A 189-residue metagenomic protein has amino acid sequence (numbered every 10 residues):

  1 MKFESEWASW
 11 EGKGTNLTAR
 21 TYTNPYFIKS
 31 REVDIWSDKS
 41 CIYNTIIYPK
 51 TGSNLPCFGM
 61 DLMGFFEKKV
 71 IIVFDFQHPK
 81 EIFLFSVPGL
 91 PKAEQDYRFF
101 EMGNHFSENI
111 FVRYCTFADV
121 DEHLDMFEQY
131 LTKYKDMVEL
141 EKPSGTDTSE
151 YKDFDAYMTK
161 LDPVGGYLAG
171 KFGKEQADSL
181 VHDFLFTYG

Functional and structural regions predicted by a protein language model:
M1-K68: Short Lys/Arg-enriched alpha/beta "domain-start" segment
W7, E11-G14, F127-E141, L168 (+1 more regions): Hydrophobic, Leu/Ile/Phe/Ala-enriched alpha-helical segments that form helix-helix packing faces
N44-E150: Extended, non-transmembrane interaction/recognition domains
L140-G189: Alpha-helical oligomerization segments
